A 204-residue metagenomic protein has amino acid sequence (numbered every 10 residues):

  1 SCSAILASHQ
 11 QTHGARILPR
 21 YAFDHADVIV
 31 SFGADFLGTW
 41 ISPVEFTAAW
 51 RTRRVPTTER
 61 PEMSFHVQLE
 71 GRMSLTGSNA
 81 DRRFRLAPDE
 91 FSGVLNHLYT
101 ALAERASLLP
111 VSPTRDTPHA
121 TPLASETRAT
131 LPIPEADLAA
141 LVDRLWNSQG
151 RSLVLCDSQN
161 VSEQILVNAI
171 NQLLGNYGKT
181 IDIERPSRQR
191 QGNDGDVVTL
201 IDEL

Functional and structural regions predicted by a protein language model:
S1-L204: Cofactor-pocket helix-loop regions in the catalytic cores of large enzyme subunits
